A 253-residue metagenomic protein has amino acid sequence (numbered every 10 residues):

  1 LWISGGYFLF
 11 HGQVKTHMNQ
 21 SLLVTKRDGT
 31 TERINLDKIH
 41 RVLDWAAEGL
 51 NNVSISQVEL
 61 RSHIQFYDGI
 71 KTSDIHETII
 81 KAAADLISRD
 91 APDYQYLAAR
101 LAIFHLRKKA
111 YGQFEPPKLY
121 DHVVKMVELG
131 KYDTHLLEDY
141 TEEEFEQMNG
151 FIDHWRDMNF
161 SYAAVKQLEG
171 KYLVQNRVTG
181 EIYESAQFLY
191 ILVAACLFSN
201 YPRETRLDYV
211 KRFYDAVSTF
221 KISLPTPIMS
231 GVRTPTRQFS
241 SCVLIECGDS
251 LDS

Functional and structural regions predicted by a protein language model:
Y7-F10: Aromatic (phenylalanine/tyrosine) cluster motif
H17-S253: Extended catalytic cores of very large enzyme megasubunits
